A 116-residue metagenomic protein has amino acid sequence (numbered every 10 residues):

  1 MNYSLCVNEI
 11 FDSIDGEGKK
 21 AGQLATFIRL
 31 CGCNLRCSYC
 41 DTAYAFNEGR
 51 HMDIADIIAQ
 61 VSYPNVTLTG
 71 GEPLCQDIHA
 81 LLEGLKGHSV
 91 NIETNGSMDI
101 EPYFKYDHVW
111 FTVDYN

Functional and structural regions predicted by a protein language model:
L5-F11, L24-C31, L35-H108: Conserved Radical SAM active-site core
G16-K20, G32: Short secondary-structure boundary/capping segments within folded domains
V109-N116: Non-cysteine beta-strand/loop elements that form the S-adenosyl-L-methionine
